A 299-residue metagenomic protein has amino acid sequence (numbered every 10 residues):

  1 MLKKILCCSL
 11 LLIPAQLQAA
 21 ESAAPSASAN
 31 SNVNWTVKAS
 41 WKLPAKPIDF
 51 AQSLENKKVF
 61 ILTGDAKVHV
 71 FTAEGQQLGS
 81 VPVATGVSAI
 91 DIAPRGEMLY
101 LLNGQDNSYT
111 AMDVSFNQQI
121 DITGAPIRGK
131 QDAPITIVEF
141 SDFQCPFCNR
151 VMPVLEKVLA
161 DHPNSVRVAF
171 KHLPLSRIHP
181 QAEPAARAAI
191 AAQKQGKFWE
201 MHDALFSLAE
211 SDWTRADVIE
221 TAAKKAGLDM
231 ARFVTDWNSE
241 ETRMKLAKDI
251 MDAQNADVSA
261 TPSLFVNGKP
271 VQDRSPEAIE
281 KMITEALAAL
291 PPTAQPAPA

Functional and structural regions predicted by a protein language model:
L2-Q18: Gram-negative bacterial Sec-dependent N-terminal signal peptides
E21-A39, L43, I48-A51, N56-V70 (+4 more regions): C-terminal cap of thioredoxin/glutaredoxin-like
A39, G79-V83, I120-T123: Beta-propeller fold detector
E55, G64, R95, N103-Q105 (+1 more regions): Short loop/turn segments that connect beta-strands within the blades of beta-propeller domains, predominantly WD40
F60, Y100-L102, T136-E139, R167-K171 (+1 more regions): Soluble periplasmic/extracytoplasmic beta-strand elements of cell-envelope proteins
D91-N117: Blade-level signature of beta-propeller repeat domains, shared across WD40, Kelch, NHL, RCC1 and BNR/Asp-box propellers
I120-I135: A short beta-strand-turn-helix
V138-K224, Q254-S259, E285-L290, P296-A297: Structural alpha/beta surface segment adjacent to cysteine/selenocysteine redox centers across thiol/disulfide enzymes
